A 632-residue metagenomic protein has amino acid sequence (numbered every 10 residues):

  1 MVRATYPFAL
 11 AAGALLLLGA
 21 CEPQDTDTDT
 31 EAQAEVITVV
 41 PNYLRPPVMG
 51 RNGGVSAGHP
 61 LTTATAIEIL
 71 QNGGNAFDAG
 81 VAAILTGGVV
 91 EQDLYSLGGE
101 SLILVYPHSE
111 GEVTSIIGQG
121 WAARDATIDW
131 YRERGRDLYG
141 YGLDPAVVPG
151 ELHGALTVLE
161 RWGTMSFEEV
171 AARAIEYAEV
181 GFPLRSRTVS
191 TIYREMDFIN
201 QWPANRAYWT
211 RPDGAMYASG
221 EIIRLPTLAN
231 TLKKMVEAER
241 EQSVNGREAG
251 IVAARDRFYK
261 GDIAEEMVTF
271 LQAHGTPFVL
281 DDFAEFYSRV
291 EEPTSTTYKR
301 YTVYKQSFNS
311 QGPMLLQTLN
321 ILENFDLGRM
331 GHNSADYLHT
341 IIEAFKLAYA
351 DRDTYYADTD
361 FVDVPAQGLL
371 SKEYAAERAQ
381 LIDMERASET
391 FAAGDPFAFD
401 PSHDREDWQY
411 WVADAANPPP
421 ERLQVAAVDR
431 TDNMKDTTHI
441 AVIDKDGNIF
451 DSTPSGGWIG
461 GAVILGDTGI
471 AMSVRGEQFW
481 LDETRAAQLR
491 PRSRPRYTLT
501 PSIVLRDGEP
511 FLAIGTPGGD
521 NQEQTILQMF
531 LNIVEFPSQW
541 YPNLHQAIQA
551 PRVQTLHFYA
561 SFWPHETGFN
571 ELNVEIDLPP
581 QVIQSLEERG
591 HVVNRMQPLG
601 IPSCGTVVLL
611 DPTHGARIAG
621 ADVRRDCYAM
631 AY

Functional and structural regions predicted by a protein language model:
M1-L10: Bacterial N-terminal signal peptides that target proteins for export
L17-A20: C-terminal motif of bacterial Sec signal peptides marking the signal peptidase cleavage site
E22-Q24: Bacterial signal peptide processing site
D29-A64, E68, A76-A253, F258-S310: Noncatalytic scaffold domains of N-terminal-nucleophile
I69-L70, H153-R161, A254-K260, N320-E323 (+1 more regions): Alpha-helical support elements that line or immediately flank enzyme active sites and cofactor-binding pockets
V90-Y106, E110-T114, T269, H274-V279 (+8 more regions): Active-site rim segments in enzyme catalytic domains, especially the processed small/beta chain of N-terminal
D213, L225, A264, T276 (+4 more regions): Internal maturation/activation junctions in enzymes
D446, S493, I526-L527, F536-G600: Extended C-terminal subregions enriched in glycine
